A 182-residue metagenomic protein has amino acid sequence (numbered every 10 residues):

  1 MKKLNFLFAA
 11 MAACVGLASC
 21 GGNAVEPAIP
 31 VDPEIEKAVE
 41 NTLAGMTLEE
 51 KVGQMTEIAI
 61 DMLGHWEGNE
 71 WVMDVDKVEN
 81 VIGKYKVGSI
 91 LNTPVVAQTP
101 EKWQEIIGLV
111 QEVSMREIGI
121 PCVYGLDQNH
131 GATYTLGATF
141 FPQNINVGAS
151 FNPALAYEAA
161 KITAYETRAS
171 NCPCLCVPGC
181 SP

Functional and structural regions predicted by a protein language model:
M1-F6: Positively charged n-region of N-terminal signal peptides that target proteins for export
M11-C14: Repetitive helical segments and hydrophobic/amphipathic motifs
G16-S19: C-terminal motif of bacterial Sec signal peptides marking the signal peptidase cleavage site
G22-P182: N-terminal beta-rich core of secreted/periplasmic extracellular enzymes
